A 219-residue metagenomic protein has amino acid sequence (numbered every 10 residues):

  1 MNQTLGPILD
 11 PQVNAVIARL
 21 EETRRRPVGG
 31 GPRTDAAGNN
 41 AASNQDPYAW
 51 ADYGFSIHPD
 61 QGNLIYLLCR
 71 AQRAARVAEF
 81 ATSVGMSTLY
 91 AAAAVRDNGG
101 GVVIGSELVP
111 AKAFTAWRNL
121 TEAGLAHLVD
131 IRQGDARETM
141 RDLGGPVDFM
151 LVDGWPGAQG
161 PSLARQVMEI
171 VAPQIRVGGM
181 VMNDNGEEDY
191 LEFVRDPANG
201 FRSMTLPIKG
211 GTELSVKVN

Functional and structural regions predicted by a protein language model:
M1-F149, G157-M182, G186-N219: A short alpha-helical cap/connector motif
D153: Active-site residues of response regulator receiver
